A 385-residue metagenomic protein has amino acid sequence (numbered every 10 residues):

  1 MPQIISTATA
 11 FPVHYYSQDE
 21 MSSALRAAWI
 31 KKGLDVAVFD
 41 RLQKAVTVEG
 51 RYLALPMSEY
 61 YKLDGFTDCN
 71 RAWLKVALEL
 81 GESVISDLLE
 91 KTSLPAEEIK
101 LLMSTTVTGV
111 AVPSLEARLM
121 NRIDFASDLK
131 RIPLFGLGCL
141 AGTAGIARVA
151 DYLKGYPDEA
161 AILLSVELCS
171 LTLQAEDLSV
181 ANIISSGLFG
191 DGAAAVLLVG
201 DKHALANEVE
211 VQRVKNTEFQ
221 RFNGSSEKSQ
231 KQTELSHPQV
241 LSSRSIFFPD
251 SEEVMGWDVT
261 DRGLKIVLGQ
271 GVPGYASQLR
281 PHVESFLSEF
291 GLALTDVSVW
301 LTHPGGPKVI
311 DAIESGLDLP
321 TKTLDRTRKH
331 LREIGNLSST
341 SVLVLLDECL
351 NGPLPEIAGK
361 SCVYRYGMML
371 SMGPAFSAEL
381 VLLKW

Functional and structural regions predicted by a protein language model:
M1-K75, A160, C169, A175-S277 (+4 more regions): Condensing-enzyme catalytic core mediating Claisen C-C bond formation in acyl metabolism
M1-P2, A96-K100, S127-K130, G155-A161 (+4 more regions): Short coil/turn connectors at secondary-structure junctions
L42, V46-F125, R131, G136 (+1 more regions): Conserved beta-ketoacyl condensing-enzyme motif
D68-A72, S104, R131-L134, A181-I183 (+2 more regions): A short glycine/serine-rich beta->alpha loop
V84-I99, P281-S298, L317, C349-I357: Phosphate/pyrophosphate-binding loops at sites that engage ATP/ADP/AMP, CoA/4′-phosphopantetheine, polyphosphate
T108, N121, A126-D128, P133-K154 (+2 more regions): Claisen-condensing/thiolase-fold acyl-transfer catalytic domains that form or cleave C-C bonds in fatty acid
A111-A117, L163-I184, S242-V259, G306-S315 (+2 more regions): Active-site-adjacent elements of ketosynthase-type condensing enzymes
